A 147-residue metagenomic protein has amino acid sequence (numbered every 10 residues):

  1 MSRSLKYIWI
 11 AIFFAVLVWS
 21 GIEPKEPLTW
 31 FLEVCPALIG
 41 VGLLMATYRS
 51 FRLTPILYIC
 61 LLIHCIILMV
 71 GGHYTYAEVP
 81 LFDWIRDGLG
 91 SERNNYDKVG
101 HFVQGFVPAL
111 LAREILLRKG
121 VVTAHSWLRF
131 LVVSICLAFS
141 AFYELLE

Functional and structural regions predicted by a protein language model:
M1-E147: Bulky hydrophobic segments
